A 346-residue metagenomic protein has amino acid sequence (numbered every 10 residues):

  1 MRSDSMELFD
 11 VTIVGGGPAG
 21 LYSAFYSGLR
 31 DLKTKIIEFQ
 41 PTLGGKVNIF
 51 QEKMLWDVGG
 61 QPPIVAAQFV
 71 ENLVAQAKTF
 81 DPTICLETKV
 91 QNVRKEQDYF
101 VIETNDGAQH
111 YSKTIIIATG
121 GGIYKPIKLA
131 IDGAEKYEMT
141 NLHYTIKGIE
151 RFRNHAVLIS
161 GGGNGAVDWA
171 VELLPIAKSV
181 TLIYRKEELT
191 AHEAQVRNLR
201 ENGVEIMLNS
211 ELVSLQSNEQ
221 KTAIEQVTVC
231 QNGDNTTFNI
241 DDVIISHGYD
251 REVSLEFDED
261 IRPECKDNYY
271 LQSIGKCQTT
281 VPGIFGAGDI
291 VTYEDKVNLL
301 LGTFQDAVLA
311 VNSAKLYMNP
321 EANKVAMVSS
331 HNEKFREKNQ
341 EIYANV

Functional and structural regions predicted by a protein language model:
M1-V14, L29-R30, T42, T83-H155 (+4 more regions): FAD-binding core/adjacent interface of flavoenzyme oxidoreductases
S3, F9-F80, V167-H192: Beta1-alpha1 glycine-rich phosphate/pyrophosphate-binding loop at the start of Rossmann-like nucleotide-binding domains
A24-Y26, N48-I49, I127-I131, A170-E172 (+3 more regions): Short amphipathic alpha-helical segments
G45, K125-P126, D168, T190 (+2 more regions): Glycine/Thr-rich phosphate-binding loops of Rossmann-like dinucleotide-binding domains
A77-T104, Q109-S112, L174-I274, A322-S330: A Rossmann-like FAD-binding core segment of flavoenzymes
A130-R153, N239-D242, S246-L301, L309 (+1 more regions): FAD-site-proximal beta/loop scaffold in flavoenzymes
E138, I146, E150-P175: Conserved FAD-binding catalytic core of PHBH/FMO-like flavoproteins
V167-W169, I290-E333: A conserved FAD-binding loop/helix module that cradles the flavin
